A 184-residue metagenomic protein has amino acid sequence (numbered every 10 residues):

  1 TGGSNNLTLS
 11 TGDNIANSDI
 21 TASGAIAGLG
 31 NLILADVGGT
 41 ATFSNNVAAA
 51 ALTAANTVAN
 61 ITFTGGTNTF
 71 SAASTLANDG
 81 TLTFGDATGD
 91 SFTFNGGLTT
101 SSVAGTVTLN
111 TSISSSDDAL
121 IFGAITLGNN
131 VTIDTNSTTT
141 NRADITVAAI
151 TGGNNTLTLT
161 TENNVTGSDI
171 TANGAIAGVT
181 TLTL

Functional and structural regions predicted by a protein language model:
T1-L184: Extracellular lectin-like interaction modules
